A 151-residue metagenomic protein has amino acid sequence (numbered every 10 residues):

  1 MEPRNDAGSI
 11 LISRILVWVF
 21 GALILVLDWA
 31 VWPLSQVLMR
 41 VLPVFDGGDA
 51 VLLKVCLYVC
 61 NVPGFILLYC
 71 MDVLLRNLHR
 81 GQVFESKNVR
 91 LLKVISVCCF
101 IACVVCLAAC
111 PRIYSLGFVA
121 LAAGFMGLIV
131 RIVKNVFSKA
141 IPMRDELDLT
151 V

Functional and structural regions predicted by a protein language model:
M1-L27: Cytosolic juxtamembrane helix and N-cap/initiation of the first transmembrane helix
V17-D28, G64-C70, F100-C106: Helical transmembrane-bundle signal
A22-S35, G127: Alpha-helical transmembrane segments of multi-pass membrane proteins
W29-N61: Membrane-helix boundary elements
F65-S86: Membrane-helix interface/capping segments
M71-L78, I129-V151: Cytosolic juxtamembrane helix at the C-terminal end of the final transmembrane segment
R90-S115: Hydrophobic alpha-helical transmembrane segments of integral membrane proteins
R112-G124: Short, aromatic-rich membrane-interface segments at the entry and exit of alpha-helical transmembrane domains
